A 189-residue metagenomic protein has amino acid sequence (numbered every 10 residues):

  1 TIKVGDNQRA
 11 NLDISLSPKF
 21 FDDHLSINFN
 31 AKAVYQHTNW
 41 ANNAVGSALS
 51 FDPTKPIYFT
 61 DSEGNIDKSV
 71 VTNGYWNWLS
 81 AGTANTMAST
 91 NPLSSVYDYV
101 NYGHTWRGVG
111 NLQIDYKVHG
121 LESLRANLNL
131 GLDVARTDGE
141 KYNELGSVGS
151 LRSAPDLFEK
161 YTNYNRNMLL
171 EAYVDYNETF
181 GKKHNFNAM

Functional and structural regions predicted by a protein language model:
T1, D6-A10, I14-L16, Y116-R125: A conserved hydrophobic secondary-structure block that centers on an alpha-helix together with its immediately flanking
I2-K3, S17-V109, N127-M189: Surface-exposed loop/interface segments of Gram-negative outer-membrane beta-barrel transport/assembly proteins
L112: Conserved ATP-binding N-box helix of the HATPase_c
